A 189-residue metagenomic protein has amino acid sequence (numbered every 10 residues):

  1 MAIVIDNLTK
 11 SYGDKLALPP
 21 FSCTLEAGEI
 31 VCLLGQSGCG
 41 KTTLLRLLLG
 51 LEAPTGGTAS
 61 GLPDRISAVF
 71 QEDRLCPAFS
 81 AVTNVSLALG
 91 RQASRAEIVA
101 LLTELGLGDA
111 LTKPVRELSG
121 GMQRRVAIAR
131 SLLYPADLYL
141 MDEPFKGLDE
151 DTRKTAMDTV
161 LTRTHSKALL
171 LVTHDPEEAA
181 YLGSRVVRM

Functional and structural regions predicted by a protein language model:
L34-Q36: The feature captures the beta-strand-to-loop junction immediately N-terminal to the Walker
L49: Helix-to-loop junction immediately C-terminal to a conserved catalytic motif
R95-A110: Conserved ABC ATPase "signature" region
K113, Y134: Conserved signature/switch motifs of ABC ATPase nucleotide-binding domains
P114-L118, M122: Conserved ABC ATPase signature
I128: Hydrophobic anchor residue at the start of the ABC signature
Y139-E143: Catalytic Walker B motif of ABC-type/P-loop ATPase nucleotide-binding domains
R153-H165: Helical segment within the ABC ATPase nucleotide-binding domain
